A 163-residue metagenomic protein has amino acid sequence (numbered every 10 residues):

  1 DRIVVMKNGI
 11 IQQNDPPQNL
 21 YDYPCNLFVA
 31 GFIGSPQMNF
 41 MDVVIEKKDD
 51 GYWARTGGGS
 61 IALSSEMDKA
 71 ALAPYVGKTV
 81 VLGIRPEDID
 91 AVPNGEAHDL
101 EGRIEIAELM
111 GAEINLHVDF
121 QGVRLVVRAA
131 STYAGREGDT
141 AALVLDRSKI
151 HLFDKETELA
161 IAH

Functional and structural regions predicted by a protein language model:
D1-S60: Internal alpha/beta loop-helix hairpins
P36-M41, K47-H163: Non-catalytic connector elements of ABC transporters
